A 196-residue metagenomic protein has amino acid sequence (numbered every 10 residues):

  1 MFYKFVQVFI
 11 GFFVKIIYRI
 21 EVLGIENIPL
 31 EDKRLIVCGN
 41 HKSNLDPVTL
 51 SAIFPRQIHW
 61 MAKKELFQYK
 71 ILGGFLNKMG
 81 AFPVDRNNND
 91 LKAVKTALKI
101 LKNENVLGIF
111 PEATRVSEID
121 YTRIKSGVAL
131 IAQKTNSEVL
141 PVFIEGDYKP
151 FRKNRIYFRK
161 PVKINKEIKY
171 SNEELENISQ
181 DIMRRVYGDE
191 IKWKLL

Functional and structural regions predicted by a protein language model:
M1-R19: N-terminal membrane-anchoring alpha-helices
F2-Y3, K15, P29-N88: Catalytic core of membrane glycerolipid acyltransferases/transacylases, capturing the structured, soluble-facing
I10, K78-V84, P111-R115: Short, basic, glycine/proline-bearing loop/turn elements
E21-L23, N88-V94: Glycine-rich, highly charged phosphate/nucleotide-binding loops
G24, N40, A62-K63, G80 (+2 more regions): A secondary-structure boundary/capping signal
E26, N89, E145: Residue-level "edge-of-site" marker
E26-L30, L98-K99: Short amphipathic alpha-helix with an adjacent loop that forms part of the alpha/beta core around
V94-L196: Non-catalytic C-terminal accessory region of glycerolipid acyltransferases and related lyso-lipid remodeling enzymes
